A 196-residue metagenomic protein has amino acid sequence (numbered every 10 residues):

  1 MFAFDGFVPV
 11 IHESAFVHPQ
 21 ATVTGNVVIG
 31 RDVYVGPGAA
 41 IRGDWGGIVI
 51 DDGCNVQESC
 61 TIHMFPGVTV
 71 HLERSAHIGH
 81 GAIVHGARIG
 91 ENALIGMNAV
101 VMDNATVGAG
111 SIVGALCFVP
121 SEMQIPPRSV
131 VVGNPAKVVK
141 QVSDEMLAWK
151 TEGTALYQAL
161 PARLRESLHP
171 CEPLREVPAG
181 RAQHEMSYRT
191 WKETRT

Functional and structural regions predicted by a protein language model:
M1-V10, D44, D52, E58-C60 (+2 more regions): Glycine-rich hexapeptide-repeat left-handed beta-helix
G6, I11, A15-M64: A positional/architectural concept
